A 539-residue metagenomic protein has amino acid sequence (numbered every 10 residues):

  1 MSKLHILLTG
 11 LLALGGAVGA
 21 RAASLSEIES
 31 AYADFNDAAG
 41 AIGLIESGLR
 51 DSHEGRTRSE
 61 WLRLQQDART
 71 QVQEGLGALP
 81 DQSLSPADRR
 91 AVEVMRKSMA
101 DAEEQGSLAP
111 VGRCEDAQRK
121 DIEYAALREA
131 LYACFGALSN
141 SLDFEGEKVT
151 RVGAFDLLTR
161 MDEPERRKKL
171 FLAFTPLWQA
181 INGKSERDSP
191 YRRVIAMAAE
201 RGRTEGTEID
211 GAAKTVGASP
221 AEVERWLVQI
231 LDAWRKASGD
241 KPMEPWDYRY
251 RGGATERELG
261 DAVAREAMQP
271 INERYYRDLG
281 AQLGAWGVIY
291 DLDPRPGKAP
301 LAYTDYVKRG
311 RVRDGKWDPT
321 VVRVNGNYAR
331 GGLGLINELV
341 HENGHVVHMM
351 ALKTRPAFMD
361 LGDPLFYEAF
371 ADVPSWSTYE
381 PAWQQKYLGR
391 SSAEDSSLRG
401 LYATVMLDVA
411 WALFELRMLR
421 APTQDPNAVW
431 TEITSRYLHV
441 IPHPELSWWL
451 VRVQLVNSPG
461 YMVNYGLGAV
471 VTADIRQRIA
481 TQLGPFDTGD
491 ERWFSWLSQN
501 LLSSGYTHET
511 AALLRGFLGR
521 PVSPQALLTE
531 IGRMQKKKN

Functional and structural regions predicted by a protein language model:
M1-H5: Positively charged n-region of N-terminal signal peptides that target proteins for export
L7-G16: Bacterial N-terminal signal peptides
A22-Q179, G460, F517, A526 (+1 more regions): N-terminal helix-rich structural modules
S24, R50-H53, L339, H348 (+2 more regions): C-terminal, non-catalytic "cap/extension" segments appended to globular domains
S189-G326, E394-S396, A403: Active-site-proximal, well-structured secondary-structure segments within enzyme catalytic domains
V223-A233, G362-S397, A403, G468 (+1 more regions): Post-HExxH zinc-binding segment in Zn-dependent metallohydrolases
R323-L339: Short pre-active-site segment immediately N-terminal to the catalytic Zn-binding motif
G334-K353, A371-D372: Active-site recognition of the HExxH zinc-binding catalytic motif
